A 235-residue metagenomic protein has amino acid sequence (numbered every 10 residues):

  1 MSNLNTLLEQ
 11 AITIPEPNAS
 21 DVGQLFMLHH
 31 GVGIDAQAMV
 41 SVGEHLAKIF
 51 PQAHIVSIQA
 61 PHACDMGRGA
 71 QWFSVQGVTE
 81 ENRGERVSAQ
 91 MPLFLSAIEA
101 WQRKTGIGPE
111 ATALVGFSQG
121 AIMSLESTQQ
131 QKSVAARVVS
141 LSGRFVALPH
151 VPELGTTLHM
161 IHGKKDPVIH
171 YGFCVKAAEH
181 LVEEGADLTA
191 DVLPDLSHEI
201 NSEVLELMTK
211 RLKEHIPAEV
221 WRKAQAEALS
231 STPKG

Functional and structural regions predicted by a protein language model:
N3-I107: Serine-hydrolase catalytic machinery in alpha/beta-hydrolase-like enzymes
G23, E110, E153-L158, E184: Short, proline-enriched alpha-helix->beta-strand connector loops that line the catalytic pocket of alpha/beta-hydrolase
H30-V32, T112-F117, G163: Conserved alpha/beta-hydrolase "nucleophile elbow" surrounding the catalytic nucleophile
Q59-A63, R144, L196: Short beta-to-alpha linker loops that shape the active-site pocket of alpha/beta-hydrolase fold enzymes
E110-G155: Primarily recognizes the serine-hydrolase "nucleophile elbow" in alpha/beta-hydrolase and SGNH/GDSL folds
M160-H162, D166: Short beta-strand/loop motif that positions the catalytic acidic residue of the alpha/beta-hydrolase fold
G172-G235: C-terminal catalytic histidine-bearing segment of alpha/beta-hydrolase fold enzymes
